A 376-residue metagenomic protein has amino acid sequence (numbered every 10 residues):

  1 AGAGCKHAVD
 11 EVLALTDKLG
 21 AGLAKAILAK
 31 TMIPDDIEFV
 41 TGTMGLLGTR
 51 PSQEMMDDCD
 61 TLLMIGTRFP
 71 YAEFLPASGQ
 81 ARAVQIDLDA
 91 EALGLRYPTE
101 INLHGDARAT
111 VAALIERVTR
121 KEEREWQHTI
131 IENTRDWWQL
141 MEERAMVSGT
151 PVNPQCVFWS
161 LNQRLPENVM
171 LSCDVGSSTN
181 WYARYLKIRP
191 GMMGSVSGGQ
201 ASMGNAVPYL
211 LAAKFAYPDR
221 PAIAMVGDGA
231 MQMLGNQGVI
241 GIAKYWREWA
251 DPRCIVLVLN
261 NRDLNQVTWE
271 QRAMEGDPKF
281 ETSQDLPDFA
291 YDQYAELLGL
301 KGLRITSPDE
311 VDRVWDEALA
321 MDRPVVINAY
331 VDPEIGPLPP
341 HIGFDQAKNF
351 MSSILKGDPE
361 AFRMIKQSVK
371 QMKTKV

Functional and structural regions predicted by a protein language model:
A1-G4, D60-F74, P221-G227, L234-G235: Glycine-rich anion-binding loop/nest that anchors nucleotide
K6, P70-A72, N180, E334-G336: Short glycine-rich, flexible loops that bind phosphorylated cofactors or substrates
V12, T16, T134-D219: Active-site diphosphate/adenylate-binding microenvironment
T16-G20, E73-E91, G191-M192, P339-L355: A short, gly/pro- and small-residue-rich
G20-L28, V84-D87, I255-N260: Short internal beta-strands
I27-A29, D89, D174-T179, G199-Q200 (+1 more regions): Short glycine-enriched loops at secondary-structure junctions
A29-I130, Y245-W246, W315-A318: Glycine-rich, acidic loop regions that bind phosphate or pyrophosphate groups
G94-R96, N102-H104, R108-L114, W159 (+1 more regions): Thiamine diphosphate
